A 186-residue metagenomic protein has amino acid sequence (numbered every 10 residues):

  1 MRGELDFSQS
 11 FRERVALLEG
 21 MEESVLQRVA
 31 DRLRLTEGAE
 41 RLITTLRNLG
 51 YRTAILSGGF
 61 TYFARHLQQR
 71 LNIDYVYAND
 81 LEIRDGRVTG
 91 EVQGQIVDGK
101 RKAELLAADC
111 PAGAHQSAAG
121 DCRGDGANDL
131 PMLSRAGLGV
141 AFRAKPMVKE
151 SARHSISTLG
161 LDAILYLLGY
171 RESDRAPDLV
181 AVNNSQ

Functional and structural regions predicted by a protein language model:
M1-E19, D98: Glycine-rich phosphate-binding loop plus the immediately following alpha-helix
G20-Q186: C-terminal cap/substrate-recognition subdomain and adjoining C-terminal extension of metal-dependent phosphatase-like
